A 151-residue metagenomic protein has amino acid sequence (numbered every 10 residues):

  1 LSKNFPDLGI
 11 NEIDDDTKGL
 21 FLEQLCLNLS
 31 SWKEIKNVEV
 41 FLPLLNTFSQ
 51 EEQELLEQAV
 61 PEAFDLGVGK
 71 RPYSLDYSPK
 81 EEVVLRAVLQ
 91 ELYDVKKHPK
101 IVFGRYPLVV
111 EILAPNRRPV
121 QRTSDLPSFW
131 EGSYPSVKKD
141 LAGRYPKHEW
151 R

Functional and structural regions predicted by a protein language model:
L1-A63, R105-R151: Acidic, serine/threonine- and proline-rich low-complexity intrinsically disordered segments
V40-Y106: C-terminal accessory/binding modules appended to enzymatic or scaffolding proteins
